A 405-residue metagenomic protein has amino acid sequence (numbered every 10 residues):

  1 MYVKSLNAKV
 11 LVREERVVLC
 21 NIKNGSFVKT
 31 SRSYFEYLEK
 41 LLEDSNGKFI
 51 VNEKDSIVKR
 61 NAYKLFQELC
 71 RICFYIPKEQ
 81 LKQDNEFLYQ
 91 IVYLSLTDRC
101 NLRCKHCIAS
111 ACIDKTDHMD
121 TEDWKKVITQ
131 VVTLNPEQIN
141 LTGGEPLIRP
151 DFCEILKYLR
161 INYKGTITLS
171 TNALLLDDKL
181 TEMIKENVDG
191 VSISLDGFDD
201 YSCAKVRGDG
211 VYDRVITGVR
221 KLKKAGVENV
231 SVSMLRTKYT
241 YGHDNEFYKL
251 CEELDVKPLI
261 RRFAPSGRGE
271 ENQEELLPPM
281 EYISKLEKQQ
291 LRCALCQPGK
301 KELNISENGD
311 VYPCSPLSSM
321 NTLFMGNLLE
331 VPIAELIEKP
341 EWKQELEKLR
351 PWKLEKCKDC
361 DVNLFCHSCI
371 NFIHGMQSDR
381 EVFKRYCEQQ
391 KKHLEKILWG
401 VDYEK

Functional and structural regions predicted by a protein language model:
Y2-K29, S56-Y93, K343: N-terminal [4Fe-4S]-dependent radical SAM core
Y37, D44-S56: Short acidic, hydrophobic short linear motifs in intrinsically disordered regions
N85-D123: Canonical Radical SAM [4Fe-4S] cluster-binding loop centered on the CxxxCxxC motif and its immediate flanking residues
Y93-L94, A109, T121-E145, R149-R262: Radical SAM/AdoMet-radical enzyme domain recognition
V127-G143, L147, E345-K348, K384-K405: Short Fe-S-cluster ligation motifs
A225-V227, F263-L291, S315-H367, E404: C-terminal accessory region of radical SAM enzymes
C296-K300: Short, small/polar residue-rich loop motifs at catalytic or cofactor-binding pockets
P351-L398: Cysteine-cluster motifs in flexible loop/terminal segments that predominantly coordinate metals
